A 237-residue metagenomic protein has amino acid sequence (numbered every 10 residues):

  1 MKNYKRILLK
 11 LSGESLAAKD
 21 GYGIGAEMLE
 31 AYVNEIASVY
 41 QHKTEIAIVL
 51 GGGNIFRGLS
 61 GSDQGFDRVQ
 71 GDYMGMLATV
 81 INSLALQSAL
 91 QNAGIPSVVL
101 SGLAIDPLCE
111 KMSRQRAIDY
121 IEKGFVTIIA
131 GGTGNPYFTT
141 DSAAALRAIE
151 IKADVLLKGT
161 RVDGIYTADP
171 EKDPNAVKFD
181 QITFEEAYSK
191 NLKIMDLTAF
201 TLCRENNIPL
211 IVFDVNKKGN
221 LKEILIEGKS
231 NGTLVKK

Functional and structural regions predicted by a protein language model:
M1-K237: C-terminal catalytic "cap/lid" subdomain
